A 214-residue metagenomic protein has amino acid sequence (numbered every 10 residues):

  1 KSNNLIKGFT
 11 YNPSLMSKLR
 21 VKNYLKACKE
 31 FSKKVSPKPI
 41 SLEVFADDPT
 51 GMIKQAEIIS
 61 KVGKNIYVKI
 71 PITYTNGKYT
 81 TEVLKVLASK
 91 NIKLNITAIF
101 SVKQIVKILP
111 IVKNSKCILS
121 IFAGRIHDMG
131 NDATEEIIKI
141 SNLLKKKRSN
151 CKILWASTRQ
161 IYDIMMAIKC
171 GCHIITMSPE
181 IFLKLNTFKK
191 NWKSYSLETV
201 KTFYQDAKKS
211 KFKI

Functional and structural regions predicted by a protein language model:
K1, K209-K213: Charged, compositionally biased N-terminal leader segments and the immediate start of the first structured element
K1-I6, T10-K90, I118, A123-I126: Active-site beta->alpha loop and helix N-cap motifs at the rims of alpha/beta catalytic domains
R20-N23, K29-E30, K54-I58, T80-E82 (+5 more regions): General "foldedness" signal
I92-L183, K189-S210: Catalytic alpha/beta core domains of metabolic enzymes, predominantly
